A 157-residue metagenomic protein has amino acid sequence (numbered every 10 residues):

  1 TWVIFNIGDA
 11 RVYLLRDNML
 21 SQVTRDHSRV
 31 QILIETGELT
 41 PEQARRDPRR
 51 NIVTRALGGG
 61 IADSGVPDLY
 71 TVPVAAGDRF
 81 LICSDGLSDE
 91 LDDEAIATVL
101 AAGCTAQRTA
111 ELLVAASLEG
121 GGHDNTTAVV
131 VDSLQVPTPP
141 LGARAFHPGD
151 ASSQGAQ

Functional and structural regions predicted by a protein language model:
T1-R16, Q22: Conserved catalytic micro-motifs used in adenylation/nucleotidyl-transfer and phosphoryl/amide- and methyl-transfer
N6-R11, I52-I61, P73-V99, A116-G120 (+2 more regions): Conserved beta-strand-loop-short alpha-helix elements that form and flank the Mn2+/Mg2+-coordinating active site
D17, R25, S133: Active-site donor-binding loop signature of nucleotide-sugar glycosyltransferases
D17-M19, D93-I96, L141-A143, G149: Short amphipathic alpha-helical segments
R25-A76, P139, F146-G149, A156: Conserved, helical-rich catalytic subdomain that frames metal- and/or nucleotide-binding sites in enzyme alpha/beta
A106-E119: Short, well-structured alpha-helical segments that form the helix of a local strand-helix-strand
V130, G155-Q157: Gly/His-enriched, cation/cofactor- and phosphate-binding structural elements
L134-G142: Short, charged low-complexity linker/loop segments at the C-terminal edge of domains
